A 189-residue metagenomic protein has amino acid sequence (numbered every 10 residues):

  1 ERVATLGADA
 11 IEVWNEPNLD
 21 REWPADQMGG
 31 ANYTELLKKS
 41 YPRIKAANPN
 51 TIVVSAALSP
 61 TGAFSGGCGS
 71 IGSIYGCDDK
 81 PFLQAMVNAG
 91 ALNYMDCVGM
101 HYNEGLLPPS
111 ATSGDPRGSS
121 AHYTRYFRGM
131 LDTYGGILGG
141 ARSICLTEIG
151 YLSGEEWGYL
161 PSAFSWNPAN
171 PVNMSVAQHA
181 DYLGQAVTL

Functional and structural regions predicted by a protein language model:
E1-G7, M28-V176: Noncatalytic carbohydrate-binding groove/subsite architecture in carbohydrate-active enzymes
R2, Q185-L189: Short, intrinsically disordered, charge-balanced linker/junction segments flanking boundaries in proteins
W14-L19: Active-site neighborhood of divalent metal-dependent phosphoester/pyrophosphate hydrolases
E22-P24: Flexible, glycine-rich active-site loops centered on histidine and acidic residues that chelate a metal or position
A177-A186: Substrate-gating cap/lid alpha-helix
